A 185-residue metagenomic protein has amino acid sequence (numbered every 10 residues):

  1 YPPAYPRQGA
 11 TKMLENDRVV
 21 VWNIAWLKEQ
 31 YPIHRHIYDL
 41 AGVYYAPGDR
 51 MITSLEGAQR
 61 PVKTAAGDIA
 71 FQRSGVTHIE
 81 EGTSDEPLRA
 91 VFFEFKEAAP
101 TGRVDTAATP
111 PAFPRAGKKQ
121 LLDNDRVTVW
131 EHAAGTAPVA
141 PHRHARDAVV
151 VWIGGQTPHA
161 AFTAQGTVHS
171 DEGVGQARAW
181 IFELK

Functional and structural regions predicted by a protein language model:
Y1-A4, V91-D125: Surface-exposed beta-loop interaction hotspot
A10-H34, T128-W130, A134-G135: Mature N-terminal segment immediately following signal peptide/propeptide cleavage in secreted/periplasmic
E15, E56-S74, Q156-T167: Short acidic-glycine-tyrosine-enriched beta hairpin
V19-I24, A90-F95, L121-L122, V127-H132 (+3 more regions): Fold-core signature of tandem repeat domains
I24, Y31-H36, T53-S54, P61-V62 (+4 more regions): Short histidine-centered beta-strand/loop micro-motifs that create catalytic or ligand/metal-coordination sites
W26-E29, G67, G75, A134-A137 (+1 more regions): Tight coil/turn sites that cap or link beta-strands
I37-E56, V139, H144-P158: Glycine- and acidic-residue-biased ligand/ion/polar-headgroup-sensing regions
P47, S74-A98, R146, A164-K185: Ligand-binding loop in jelly-roll beta-barrel domains
